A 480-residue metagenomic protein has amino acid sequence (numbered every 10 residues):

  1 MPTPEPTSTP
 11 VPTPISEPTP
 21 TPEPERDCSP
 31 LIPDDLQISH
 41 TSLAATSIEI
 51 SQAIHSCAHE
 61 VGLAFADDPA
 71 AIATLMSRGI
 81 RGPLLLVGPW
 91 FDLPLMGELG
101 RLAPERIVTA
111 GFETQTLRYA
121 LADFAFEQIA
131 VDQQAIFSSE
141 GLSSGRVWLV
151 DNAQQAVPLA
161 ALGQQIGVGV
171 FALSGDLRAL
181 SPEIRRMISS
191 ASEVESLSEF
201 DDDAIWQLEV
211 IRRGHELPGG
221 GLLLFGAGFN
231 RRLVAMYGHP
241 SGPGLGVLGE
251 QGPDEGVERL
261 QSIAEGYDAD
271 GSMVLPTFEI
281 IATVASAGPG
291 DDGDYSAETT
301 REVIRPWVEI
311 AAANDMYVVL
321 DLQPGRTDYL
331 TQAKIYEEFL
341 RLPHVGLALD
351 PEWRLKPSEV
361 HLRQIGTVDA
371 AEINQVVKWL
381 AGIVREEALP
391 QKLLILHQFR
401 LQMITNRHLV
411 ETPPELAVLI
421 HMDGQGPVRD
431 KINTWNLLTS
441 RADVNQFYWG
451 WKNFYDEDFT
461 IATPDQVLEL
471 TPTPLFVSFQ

Functional and structural regions predicted by a protein language model:
M1-P30: Ser/Thr-rich, Proline-interspersed low-complexity disordered segments
P22-L223, G228: Extracellular glycan-binding segments that recognize GlcNAc-based cell-wall polysaccharides
L149-N152, R363-S478: Surface-exposed substrate-engagement region within the catalytic domains of secreted or surface-exposed extracellular
I166-G169, P218-A282, I310: Catalytic domains of carbohydrate-active enzymes, especially glycoside hydrolases
L224-F229, E258-M273, P306-A313, Y336-H344 (+2 more regions): Acidic (Asp/Glu)-rich catalytic clusters
R232-G238, P276-I280, V318-L322, P343-D350 (+4 more regions): Hydrophobic faces of well-ordered beta-strands that scaffold small-molecule active sites in alpha/beta enzyme cores
P240-G242, A282-V284, P324-R326, P351-L355 (+3 more regions): Active-site-proximal loop/turn and secondary-structure-junction residues that shape catalytic pockets, frequently
M273-Y317, R326-L342, G346-A348, L355 (+2 more regions): Chitinase-like catalytic core of GlcNAc-active glycosidases
